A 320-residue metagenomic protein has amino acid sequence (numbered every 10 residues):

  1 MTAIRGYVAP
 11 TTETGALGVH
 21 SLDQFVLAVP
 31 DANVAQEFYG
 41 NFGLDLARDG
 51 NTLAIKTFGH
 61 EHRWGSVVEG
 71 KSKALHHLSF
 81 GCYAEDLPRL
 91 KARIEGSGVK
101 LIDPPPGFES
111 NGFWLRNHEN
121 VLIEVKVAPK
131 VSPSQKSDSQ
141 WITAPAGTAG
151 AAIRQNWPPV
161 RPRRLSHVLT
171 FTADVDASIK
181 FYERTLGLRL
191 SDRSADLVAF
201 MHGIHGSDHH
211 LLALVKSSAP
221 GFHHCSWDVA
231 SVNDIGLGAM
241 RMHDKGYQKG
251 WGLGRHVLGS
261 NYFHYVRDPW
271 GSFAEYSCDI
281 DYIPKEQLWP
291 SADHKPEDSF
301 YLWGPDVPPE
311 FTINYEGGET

Functional and structural regions predicted by a protein language model:
M1-T14, E95-R161, A199-F200, G246-T320: Vicinal oxygen chelate
R5, S21-N41, L46-L53, H62-A74 (+7 more regions): Catalytic cores of nucleotide-enabled group-transfer and carboxylate-activating enzymes in metabolic and assembly-line
L17-H62, T170-H209: Core segments of cupin and vicinal oxygen chelate
H20-P30, E69-R93, N111-V121, K126 (+3 more regions): Vicinal oxygen chelate
A35-G40, I94, N120, S178 (+4 more regions): Conserved active-site tyrosine of GNAT-family acetyltransferases
D49, E109, R164, A195 (+3 more regions): Exposed loop/turn and edge beta-strand positions of beta-sandwich/beta-sheet ligand-binding modules
W141-I153, W157-E183, G187: Non-heme Fe(II) oxygenase catalytic core, chiefly the N-lobe of the double-stranded beta-helix
R193, A199-I204, D208-V257: A compositional/structural signature marking long, glycine- and acidic/polar-rich segments with frequent tryptophans
